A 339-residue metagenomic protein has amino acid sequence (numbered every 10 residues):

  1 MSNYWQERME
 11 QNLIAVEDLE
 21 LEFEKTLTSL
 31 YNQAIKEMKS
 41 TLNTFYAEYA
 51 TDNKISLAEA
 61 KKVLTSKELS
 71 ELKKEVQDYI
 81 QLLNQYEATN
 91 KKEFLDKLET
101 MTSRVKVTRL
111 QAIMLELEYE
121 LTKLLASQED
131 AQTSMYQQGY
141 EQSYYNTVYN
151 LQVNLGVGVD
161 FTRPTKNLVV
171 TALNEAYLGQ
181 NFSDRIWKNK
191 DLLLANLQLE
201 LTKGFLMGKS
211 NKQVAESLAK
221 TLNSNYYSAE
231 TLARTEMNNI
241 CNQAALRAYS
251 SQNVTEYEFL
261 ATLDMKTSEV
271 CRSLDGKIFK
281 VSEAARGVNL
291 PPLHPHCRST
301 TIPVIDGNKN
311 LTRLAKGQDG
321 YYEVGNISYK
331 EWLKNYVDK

Functional and structural regions predicted by a protein language model:
M1-Y136, K220-T221, Y227, R234-K339: Activation/maturation switch segments at domain boundaries
L98-A219: Structured, charged N-terminal subsegments at the starts of enzyme catalytic cores and at intra-chain domain/subunit
T202, T231-R234: A broad detector of short, well-ordered amphipathic alpha-helices that serve as recognition/interaction surfaces
